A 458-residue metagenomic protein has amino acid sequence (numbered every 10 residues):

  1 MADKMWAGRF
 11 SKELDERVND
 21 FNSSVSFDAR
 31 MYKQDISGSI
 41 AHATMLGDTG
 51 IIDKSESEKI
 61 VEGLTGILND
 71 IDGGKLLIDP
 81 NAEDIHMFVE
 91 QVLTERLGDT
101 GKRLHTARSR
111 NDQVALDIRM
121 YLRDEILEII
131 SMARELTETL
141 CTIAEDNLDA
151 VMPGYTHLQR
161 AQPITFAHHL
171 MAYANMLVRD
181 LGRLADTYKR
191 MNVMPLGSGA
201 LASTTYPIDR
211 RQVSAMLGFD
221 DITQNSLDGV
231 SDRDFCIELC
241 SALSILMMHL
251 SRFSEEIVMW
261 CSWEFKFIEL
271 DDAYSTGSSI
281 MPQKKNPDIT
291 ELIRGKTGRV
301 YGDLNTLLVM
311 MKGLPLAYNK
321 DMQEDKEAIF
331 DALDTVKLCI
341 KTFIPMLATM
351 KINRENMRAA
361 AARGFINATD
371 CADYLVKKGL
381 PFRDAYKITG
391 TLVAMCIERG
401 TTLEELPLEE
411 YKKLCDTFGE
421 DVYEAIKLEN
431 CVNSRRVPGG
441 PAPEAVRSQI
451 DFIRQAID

Functional and structural regions predicted by a protein language model:
M1-S203, I208-R210, S214-A215, T276-G277 (+4 more regions): A helix-coil-helix interface module used to build multimeric assemblies and to scaffold catalytic/cofactor sites
A2-G38, D99-T100, M281-D458: Glycine-rich cofactor/substrate-binding loops
S39, H86, E90, C236-L239 (+2 more regions): Short runs of predominantly hydrophobic/aromatic residues within well-ordered alpha helices that form helix-helix
H42, G63, I67-D70, V92 (+17 more regions): Generic, well-ordered alpha-helical scaffold segments in large soluble proteins
I51-I52, L76, K266, P381 (+1 more regions): Conserved hydrophobic residue
S55-E56, P153, T223, D384 (+1 more regions): A generic structural-conservation signal
K59-E62, L227-D232, I388-L392, L428-N430: Short linear loop/turn motifs
I118, R123-I126, I130, E145 (+5 more regions): Charged, flexible cofactor/metal-binding loops and thiol motifs
